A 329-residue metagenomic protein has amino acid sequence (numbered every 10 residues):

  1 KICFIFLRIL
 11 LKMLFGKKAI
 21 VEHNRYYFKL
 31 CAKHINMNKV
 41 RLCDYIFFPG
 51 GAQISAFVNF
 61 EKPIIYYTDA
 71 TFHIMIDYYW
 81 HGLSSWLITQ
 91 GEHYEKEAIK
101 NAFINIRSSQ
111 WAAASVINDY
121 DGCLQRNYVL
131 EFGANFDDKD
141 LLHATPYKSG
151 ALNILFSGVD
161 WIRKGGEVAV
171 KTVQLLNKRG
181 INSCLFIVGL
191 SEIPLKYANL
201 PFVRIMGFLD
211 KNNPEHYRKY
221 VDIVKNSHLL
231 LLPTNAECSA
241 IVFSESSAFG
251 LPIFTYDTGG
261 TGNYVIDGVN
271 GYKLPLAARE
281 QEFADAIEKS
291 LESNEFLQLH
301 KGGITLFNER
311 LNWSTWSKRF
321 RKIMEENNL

Functional and structural regions predicted by a protein language model:
F72, S84-N105: Membrane-proximal helix-turn-helix segments that form the acceptor-binding/catalytic region of lipid-linked
K96-R126, A134: A short, active-site helix/loop in glycosyltransferases that binds the activated sugar's phosphate group
D138-K164, A169-L175, L185-V188: Conserved donor-binding/catalytic core segment of Leloir-type glycosyltransferases
P194-L229: Nucleotide-activated donor-binding/catalytic signature segment of Leloir-type glycosyltransferases, i.e., the conserved
L231, F243, P252-T255, V265: Short hydrophobic beta-strand element within catalytic cores of glycosyltransferases and related nucleotide-activated
N235: Aromatic "clamp/platform" in nucleotide-sugar-dependent glycosyltransferases that forms part of the donor/acceptor
G262-E288: Change "using UDP/GDP/dTDP sugars" to "using nucleotide sugars
E295-R310: A short, well-ordered alpha-helix in the C-terminal region of glycosyltransferases
